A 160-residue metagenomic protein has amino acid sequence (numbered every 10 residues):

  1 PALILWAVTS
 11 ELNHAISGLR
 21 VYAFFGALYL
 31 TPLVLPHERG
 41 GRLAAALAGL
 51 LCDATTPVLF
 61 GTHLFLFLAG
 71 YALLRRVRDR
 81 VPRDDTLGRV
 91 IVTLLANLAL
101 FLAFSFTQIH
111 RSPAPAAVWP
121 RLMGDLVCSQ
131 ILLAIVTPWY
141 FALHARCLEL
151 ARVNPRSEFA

Functional and structural regions predicted by a protein language model:
P1-A160: Terminal, non-globular segments
